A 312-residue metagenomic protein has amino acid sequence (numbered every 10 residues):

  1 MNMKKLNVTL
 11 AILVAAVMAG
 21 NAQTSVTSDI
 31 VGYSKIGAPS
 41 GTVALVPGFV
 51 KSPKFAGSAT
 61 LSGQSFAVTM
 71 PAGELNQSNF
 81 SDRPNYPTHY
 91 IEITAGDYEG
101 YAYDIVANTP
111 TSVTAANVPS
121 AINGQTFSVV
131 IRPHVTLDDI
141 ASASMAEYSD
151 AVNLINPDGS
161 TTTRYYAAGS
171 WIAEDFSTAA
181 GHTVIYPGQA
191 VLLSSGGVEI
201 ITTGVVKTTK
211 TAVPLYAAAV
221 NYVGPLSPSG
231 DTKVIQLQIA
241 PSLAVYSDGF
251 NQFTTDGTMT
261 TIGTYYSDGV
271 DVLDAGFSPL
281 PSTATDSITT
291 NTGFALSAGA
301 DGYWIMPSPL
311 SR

Functional and structural regions predicted by a protein language model:
M1-T24: Sec-dependent, cleavable N-terminal signal peptides
T24-S58, S65, S128-G159, G197-G257: Catalytic cores of histone-lysine modification enzymes
V26-P133: Autoprocessing Asn-cyclization modules and mimics
A56-G63, Y103-N108, T162-G169, G263-G269: Short, surface-exposed loop motifs enriched in S/T, G, D/E and P with embedded aromatic residues
F66-V68, T111-V113, T161, S170-I172 (+1 more regions): Hydrophobic residues embedded in beta-strands of well-ordered beta-sheets
P87, I91, Y148-I155, P187-L192 (+3 more regions): Short, structured motif recognition centered on aromatic/hydrophobic residues
T161, Y165, P241-T285, S311: Contiguous ligand/interfacial binding patches
T163-V206, D271-R312: Charged, amphipathic alpha-helical scaffolding segments
